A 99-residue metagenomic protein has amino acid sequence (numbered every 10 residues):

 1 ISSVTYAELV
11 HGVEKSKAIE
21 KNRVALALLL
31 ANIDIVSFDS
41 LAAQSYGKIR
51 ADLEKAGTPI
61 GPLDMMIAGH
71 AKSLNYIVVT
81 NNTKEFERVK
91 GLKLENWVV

Functional and structural regions predicted by a protein language model:
I1-S73, I77, K93, V98: PIN-domain endoribonuclease scaffold, especially VapC-family toxins
N81: Conserved acidic donor-binding loop of glycosyltransferase catalytic domains
